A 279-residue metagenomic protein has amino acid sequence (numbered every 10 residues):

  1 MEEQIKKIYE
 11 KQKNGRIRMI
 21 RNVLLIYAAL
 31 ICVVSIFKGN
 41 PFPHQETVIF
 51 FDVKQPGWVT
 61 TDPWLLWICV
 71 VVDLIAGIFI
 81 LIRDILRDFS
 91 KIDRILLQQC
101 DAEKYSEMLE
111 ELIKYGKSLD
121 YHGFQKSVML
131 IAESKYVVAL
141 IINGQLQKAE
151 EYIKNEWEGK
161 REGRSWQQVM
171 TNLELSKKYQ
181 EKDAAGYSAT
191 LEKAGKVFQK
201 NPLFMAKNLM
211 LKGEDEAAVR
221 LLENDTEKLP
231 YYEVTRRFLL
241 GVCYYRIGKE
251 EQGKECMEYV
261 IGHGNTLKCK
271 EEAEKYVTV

Functional and structural regions predicted by a protein language model:
M1-I95: N-terminal alpha-helical membrane-insertion module
V23, D84-D93, Q125-K135, K160-N172 (+3 more regions): Generic helix N-cap/helix-start motif at coil->alpha-helix transitions
F50-D62, D73, G77-R161: N-terminal topogenic membrane-targeting module
F79-D84, I113-K126, K154-R164, A189-Q199 (+2 more regions): Solenoid-like repeat scaffolds
R94, Q98, A139, L173-K177 (+2 more regions): Residue-level signature for tetratricopeptide repeat
Q252-V279: Terminal, low-structured helical/coil segments at or just beyond the last alpha-helical repeat
